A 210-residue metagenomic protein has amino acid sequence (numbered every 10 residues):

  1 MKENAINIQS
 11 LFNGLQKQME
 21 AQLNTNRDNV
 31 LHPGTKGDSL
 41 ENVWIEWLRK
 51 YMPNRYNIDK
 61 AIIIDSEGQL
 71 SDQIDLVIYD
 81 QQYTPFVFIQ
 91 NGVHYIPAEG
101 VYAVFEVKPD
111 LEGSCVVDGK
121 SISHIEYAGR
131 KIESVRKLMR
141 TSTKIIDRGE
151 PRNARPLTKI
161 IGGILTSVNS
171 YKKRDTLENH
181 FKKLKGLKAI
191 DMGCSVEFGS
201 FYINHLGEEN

Functional and structural regions predicted by a protein language model:
M1-Q73, I78-N210: Intrinsically disordered, low-complexity Ser/Thr/Pro/Gly-rich regulatory segments
